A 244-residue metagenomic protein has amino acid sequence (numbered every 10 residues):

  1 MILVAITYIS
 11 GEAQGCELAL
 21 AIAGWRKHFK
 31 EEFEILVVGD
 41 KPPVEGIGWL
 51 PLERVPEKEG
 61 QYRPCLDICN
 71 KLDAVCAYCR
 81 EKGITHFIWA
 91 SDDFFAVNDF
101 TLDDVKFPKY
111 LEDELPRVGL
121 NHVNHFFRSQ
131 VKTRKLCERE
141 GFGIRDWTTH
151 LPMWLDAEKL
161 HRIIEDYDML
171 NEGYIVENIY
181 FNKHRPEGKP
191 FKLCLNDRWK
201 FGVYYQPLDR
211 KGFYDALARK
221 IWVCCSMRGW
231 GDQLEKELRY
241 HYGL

Functional and structural regions predicted by a protein language model:
M1-G60, C79, E187, F213-L244: N-terminal anchoring/stem segment of glycosyltransferases
A13-Q14, P43-I47, F95-F100, D104-K106 (+3 more regions): Short catalytic/ligand-binding loop motif for oxyanion handling, primarily in non-cytosolic enzymes, centered on
Q61-C76: Glycine-rich, basic loop-to-helix element that forms the pyrophosphate-binding segment of sugar-nucleotide handling
I68-L72, D92-F94, E172-N178: Conserved glycosyltransferase catalytic-site signature
L72-H86: Active-site nucleotide-sugar/metal-binding loop of Leloir-type enzymes
I84-V97: Short beta-strand-to-loop acidic/aromatic patch adjacent to the donor-nucleotide binding site
V97-V131: Conserved donor-nucleotide/metal-binding helix-loop-beta segment in metal-dependent transferases, i.e., the alpha-helix
N124-W222: Catalytic core and acceptor-binding pocket of nucleotide-sugar-dependent glycosyltransferases
